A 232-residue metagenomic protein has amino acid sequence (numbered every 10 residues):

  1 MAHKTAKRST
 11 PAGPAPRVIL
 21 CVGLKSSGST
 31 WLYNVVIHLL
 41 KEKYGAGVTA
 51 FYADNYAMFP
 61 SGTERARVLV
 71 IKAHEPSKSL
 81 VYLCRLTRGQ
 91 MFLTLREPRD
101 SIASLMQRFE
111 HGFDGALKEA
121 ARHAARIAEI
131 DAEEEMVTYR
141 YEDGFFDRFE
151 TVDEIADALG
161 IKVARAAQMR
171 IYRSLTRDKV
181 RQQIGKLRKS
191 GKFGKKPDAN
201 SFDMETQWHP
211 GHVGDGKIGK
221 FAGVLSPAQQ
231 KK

Functional and structural regions predicted by a protein language model:
M1-V70: PAPS-dependent sulfotransferase catalytic core
A12-P14, I130-E133, V213-G214: Short, flexible turn/loop "capping" segments at secondary-structure junctions
P14, L24-K25, S29, C84 (+4 more regions): Aromatic-acidic/polar surface patches that form glycan- and anion
L20, W31, Q90, I171 (+1 more regions): Amphipathic alpha-helical recognition patches that constitute DNA-binding helices
S26, T30, N34, R96 (+2 more regions): A structural signal for well-ordered alpha-helical segments within the folded catalytic domains of diverse enzymes
V35, L39, R126-E129, E154 (+1 more regions): Amphipathic alpha-helical segments that form well-ordered structural scaffolds and often line/cohere around active
G45, V68-Q207: PAPS-dependent sulfotransferase catalytic domain
H209-K232: C-terminal accessory extensions appended to soluble enzyme cores
